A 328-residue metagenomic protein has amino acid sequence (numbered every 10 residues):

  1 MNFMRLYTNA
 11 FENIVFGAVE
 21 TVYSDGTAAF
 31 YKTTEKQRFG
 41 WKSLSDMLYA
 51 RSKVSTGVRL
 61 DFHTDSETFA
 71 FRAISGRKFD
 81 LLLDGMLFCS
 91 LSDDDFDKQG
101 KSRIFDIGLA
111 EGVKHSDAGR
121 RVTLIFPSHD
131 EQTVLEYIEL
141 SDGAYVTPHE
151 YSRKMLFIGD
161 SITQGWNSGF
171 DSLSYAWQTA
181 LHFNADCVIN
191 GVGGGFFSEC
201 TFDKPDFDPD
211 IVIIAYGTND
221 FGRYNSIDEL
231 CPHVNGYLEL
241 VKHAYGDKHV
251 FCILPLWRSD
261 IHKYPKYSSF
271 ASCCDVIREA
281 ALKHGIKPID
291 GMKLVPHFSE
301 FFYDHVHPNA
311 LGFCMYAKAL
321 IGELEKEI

Functional and structural regions predicted by a protein language model:
M1-M155, E300, E325-I328: N-terminal secretory targeting modules
K53, G57, S66, T201-I328: Alpha-helical cap/lid subdomain in secreted, periplasmic, or secretory-pathway luminal O-acyl-processing enzymes
D61, G169, P308: Short, charged/polar micro-motifs that form catalytic or ligand-binding hotspots
F71, C187-G191, C252: A structural signal for short, well-ordered beta-strand segments and their strand-loop junctions that often border
K78, W177, R278: Short glycine-/small-residue-rich flexible loop motifs, especially phosphate/cofactor-binding loops
F88, Q164, F196, S259 (+1 more regions): Flexible, glycine-rich phosphate/dinucleotide-binding loops and adjacent beta-alpha linkers at cofactor/substrate
L124-K204, D208: Serine-esterase "nucleophile elbow" of acetyl-processing enzymes
